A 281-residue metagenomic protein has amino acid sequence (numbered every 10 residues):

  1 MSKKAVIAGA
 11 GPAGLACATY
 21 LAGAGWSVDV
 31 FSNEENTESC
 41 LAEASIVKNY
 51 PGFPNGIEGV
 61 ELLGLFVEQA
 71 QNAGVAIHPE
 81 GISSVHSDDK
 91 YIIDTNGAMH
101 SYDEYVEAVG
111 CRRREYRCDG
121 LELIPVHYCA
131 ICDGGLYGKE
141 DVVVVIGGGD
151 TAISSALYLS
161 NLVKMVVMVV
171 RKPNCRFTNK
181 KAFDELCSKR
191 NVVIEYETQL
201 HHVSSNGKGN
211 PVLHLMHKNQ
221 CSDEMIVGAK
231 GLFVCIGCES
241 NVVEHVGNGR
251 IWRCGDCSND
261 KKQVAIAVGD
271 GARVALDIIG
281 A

Functional and structural regions predicted by a protein language model:
M1-A8, G23-A24, N36, G74-D141 (+3 more regions): FAD-binding core/adjacent interface of flavoenzyme oxidoreductases
S2, K180-D184, H201-H202, P211 (+2 more regions): Mid-to-C-terminal Rossmann-like scaffold of FAD/NAD(P)H-dependent oxidoreductases
S2-N33, C129-R176, S222-D223, E239-A281: Rossmann-like dinucleotide/flavin-binding elements
I7, V28-F31, I77, I93 (+4 more regions): Hydrophobic beta-strand residues in large extracellular and virion-surface proteins
Y20, Q69, Y105, E185-L186 (+1 more regions): Residues within well-ordered alpha helices
S39-M99, C175-Q199, K208-P211: N-terminal Rossmann-like dinucleotide/flavin-binding domain of flavoprotein oxidoreductases that bind FAD/FMN
S87, Y91, M99-Y196, V203-S205: Predominantly flavin-linked oxidoreductase catalytic cores and closely associated redox partners
